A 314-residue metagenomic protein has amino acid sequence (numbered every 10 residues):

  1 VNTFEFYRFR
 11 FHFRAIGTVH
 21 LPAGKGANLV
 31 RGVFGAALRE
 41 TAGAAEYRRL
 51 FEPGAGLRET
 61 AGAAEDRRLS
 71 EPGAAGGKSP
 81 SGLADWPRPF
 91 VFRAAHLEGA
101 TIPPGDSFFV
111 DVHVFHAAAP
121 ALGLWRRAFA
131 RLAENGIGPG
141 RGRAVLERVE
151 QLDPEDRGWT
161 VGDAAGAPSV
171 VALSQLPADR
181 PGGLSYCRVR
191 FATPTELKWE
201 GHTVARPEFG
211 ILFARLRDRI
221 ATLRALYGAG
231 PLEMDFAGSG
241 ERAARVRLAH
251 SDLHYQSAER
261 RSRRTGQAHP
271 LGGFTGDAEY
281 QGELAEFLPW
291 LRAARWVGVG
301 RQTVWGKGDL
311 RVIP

Functional and structural regions predicted by a protein language model:
V1-P314: RNA-interacting cores
